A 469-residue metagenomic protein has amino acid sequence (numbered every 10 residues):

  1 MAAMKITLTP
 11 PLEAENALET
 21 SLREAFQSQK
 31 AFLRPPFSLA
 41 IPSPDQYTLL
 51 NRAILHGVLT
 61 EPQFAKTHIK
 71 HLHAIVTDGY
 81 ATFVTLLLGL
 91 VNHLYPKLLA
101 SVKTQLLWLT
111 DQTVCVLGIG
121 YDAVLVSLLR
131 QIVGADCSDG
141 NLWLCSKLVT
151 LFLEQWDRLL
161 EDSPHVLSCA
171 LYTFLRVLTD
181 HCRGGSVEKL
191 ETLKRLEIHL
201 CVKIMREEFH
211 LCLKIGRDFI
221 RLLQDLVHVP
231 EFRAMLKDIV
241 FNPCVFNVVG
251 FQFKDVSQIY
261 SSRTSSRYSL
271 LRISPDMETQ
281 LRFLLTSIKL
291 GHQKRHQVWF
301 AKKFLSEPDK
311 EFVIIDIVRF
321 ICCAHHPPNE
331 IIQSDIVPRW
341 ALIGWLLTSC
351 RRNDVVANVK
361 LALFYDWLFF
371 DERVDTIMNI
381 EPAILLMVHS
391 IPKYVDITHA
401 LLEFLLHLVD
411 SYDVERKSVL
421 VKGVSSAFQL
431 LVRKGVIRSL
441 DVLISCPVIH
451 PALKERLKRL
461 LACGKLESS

Functional and structural regions predicted by a protein language model:
A2-S469: Extended, charge-rich alpha-helical scaffold/interaction domains
